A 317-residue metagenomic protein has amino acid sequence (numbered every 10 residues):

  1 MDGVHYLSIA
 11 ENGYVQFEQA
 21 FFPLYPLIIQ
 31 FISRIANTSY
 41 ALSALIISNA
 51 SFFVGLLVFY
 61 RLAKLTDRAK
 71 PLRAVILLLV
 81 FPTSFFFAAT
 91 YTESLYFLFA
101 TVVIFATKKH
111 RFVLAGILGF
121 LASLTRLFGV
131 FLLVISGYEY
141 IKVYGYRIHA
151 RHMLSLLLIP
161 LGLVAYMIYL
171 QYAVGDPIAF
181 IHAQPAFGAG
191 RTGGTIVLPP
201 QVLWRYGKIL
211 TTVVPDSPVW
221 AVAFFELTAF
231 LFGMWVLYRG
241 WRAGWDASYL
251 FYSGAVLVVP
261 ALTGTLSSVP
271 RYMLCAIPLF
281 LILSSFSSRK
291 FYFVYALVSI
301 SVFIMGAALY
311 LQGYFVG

Functional and structural regions predicted by a protein language model:
M1-T38, Q201-V202: Short hydrophobic/aromatic helix or loop-helix immediately within or flanking a transmembrane segment in polytopic
P23, L27, I35-L57, F86 (+1 more regions): Loop-to-helix entry region of an early transmembrane alpha helix in multi-pass inner-membrane enzymes
Q30-F31, I46-T66, L231-R239: Transmembrane-helix motifs of polytopic, lipid-linked glycan transferases
S39-S43, F59-V80, L114, G244-F251: Transmembrane-helix signature of polytopic, membrane-embedded enzymes that assemble or transfer cell-envelope glycans
V58, L77-V80, L95-L114, L133 (+1 more regions): Specific aromatic-rich, kink-prone transmembrane helix
A69, V103-L114, I141-Y144, S287: Membrane-interface transmembrane helices that cradle and orient dolichyl/undecaprenyl
A89-L95, V269: Short acidic/glycine- and proline-prone juxtamembrane loop motifs at membrane-interface regions of multi-pass membrane
L133-K142, Y146-R239, W245-S253, G306: Membrane-lumen/periplasm interface segments of specific transmembrane helices in polyprenyl phosphate-linked
